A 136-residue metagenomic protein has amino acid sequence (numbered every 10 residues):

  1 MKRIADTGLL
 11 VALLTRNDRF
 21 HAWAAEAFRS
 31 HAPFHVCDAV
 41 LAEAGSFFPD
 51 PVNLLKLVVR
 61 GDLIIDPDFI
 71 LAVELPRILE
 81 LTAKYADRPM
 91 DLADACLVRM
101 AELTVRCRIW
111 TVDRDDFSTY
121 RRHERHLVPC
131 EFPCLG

Functional and structural regions predicted by a protein language model:
M1, S30-P33, L63-I65, L103-R108: Short active-site oxyanion
M1-V36, F47-L57, E131, L135-G136: Short, well-structured N-terminal submotif of metal-dependent ribonuclease cores
T7, D38, D91-A95: Conserved glycosyltransferase catalytic-site signature
L10, V40, C96-L97, D116-F117: Alpha-helix capping/helix-boundary segments
N53-L71: Helix-adjacent hinge/juxtasegments
P67-R114: Active-site neighborhoods of divalent-metal-dependent phosphate/nucleic-acid chemistry enzymes
V105-G136: Acidic, PIN/NYN-like endoribonuclease modules and their adjacent C-terminal/linker elements
